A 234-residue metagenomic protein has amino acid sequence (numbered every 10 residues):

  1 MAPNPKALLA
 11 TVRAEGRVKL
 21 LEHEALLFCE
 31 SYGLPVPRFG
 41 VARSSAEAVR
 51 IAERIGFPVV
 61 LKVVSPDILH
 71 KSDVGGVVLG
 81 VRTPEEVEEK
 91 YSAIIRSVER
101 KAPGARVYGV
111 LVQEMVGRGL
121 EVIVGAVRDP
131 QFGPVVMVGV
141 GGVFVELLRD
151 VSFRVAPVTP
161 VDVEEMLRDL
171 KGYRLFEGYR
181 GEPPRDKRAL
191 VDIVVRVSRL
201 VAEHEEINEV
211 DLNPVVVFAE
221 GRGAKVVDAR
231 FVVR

Functional and structural regions predicted by a protein language model:
M1-R234: ATP-dependent carboxylate/acyl-activation modules
